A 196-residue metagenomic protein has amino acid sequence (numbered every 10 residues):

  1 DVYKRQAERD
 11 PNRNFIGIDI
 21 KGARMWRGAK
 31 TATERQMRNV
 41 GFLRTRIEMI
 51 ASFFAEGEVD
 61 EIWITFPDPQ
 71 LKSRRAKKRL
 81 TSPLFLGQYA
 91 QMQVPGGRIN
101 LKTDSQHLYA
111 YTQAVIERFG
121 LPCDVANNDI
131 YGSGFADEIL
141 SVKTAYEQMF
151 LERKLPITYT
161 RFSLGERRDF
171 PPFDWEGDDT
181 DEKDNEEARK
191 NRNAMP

Functional and structural regions predicted by a protein language model:
V2-Y3: Short, small-residue-biased leader/transition segments that mark boundaries at the very start of proteins
R13-I16: Short beta-strand element of Class I
K21: Conserved SAM/SAH-binding beta-strand->alpha-helix loop
A29-V59: S-adenosyl-L-methionine
L80-P95: A short glycine-rich, Lys/Arg-flanked "PGG" loop and its adjoining helix->strand segment in the class I
L84-G87, A110-G132: Conserved Class I S-adenosyl-L-methionine
P95-T103: Conserved beta-strand signature within the Rossmann-like core of class I S-adenosyl-L-methionine
C123-P196: SAM/dcSAM-binding transferase cores
